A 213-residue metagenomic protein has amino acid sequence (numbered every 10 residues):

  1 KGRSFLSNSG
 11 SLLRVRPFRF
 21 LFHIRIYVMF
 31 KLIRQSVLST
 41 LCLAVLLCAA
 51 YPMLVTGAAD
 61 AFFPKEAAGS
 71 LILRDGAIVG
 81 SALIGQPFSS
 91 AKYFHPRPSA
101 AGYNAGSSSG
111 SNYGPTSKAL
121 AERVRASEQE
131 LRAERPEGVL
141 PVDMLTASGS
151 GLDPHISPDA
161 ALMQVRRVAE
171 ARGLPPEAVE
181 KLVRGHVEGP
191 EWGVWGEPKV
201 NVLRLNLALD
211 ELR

Functional and structural regions predicted by a protein language model:
G2-R3, G10, P17-F18: Intrinsically disordered, low-complexity segments enriched in serine/proline and basic residues
F5-N8, L12, V28: Intrinsically disordered and other compositionally biased segments
P17-V28: Short, Lys/Arg-enriched N-terminal segments with co-localized hydrophobic residues within the first ~10-30 amino acids
Y27-V28, S39, C48, M53-A171 (+2 more regions): Flexible, solvent-exposed loop/hinge segments and secondary-structure transition points
R167-R213: Extracytoplasmic/periplasmic C-terminal soluble domains
